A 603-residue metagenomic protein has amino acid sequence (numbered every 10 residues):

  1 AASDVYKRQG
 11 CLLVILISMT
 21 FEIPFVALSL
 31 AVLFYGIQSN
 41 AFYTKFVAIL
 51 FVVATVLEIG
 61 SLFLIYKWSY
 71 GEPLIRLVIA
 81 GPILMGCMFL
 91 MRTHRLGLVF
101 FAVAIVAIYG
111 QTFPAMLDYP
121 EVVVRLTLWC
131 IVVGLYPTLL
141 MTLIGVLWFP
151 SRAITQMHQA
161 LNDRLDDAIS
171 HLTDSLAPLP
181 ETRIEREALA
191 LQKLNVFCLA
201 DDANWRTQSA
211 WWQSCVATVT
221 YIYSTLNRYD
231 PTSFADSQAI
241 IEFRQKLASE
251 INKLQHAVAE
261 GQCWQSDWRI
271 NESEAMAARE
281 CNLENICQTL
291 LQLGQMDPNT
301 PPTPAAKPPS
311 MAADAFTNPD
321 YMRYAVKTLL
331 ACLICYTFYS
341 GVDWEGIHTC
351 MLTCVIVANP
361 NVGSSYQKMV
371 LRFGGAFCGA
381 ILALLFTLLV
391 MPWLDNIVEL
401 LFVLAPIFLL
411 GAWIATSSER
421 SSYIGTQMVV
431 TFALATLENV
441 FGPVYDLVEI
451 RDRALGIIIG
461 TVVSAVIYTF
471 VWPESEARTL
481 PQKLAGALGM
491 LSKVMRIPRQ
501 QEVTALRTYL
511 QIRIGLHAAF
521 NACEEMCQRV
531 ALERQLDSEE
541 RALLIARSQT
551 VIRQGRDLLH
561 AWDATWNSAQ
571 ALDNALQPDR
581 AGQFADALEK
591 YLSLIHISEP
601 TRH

Functional and structural regions predicted by a protein language model:
A1-Y6, H596-H603: Short, small-residue-biased leader/transition segments that mark boundaries at the very start of proteins
S3-L191, N195-A203, T207, R279-N282 (+3 more regions): A transmembrane helix-and-boundary motif of multi-pass membrane transporters/channels
R164-T303, A487-S598: Cytosolic, long alpha-helical scaffolding segments
